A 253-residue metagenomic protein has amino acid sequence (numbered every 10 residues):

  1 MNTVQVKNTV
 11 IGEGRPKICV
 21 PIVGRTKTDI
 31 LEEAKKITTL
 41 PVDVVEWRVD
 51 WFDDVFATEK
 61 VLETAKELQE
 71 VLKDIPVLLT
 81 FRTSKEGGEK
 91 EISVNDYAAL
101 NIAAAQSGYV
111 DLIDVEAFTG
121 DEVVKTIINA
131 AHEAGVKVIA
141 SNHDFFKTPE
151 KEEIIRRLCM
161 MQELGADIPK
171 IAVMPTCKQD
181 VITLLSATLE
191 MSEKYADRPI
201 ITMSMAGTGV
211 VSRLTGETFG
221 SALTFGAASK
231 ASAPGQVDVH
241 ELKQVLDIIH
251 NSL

Functional and structural regions predicted by a protein language model:
M1-Q5, K60-V61, T183-L184, A206-G207: Short amphipathic alpha-helical surface micro-motifs
M1-V10, N251-L253: Short, Lys/Arg-enriched, disordered terminal segments
N2-V4, G12-E133, H143-K147: Active-site beta->alpha loop and helix N-cap motifs at the rims of alpha/beta catalytic domains
I102, L112, A117-L253: Catalytic alpha/beta core domains of metabolic enzymes, predominantly
